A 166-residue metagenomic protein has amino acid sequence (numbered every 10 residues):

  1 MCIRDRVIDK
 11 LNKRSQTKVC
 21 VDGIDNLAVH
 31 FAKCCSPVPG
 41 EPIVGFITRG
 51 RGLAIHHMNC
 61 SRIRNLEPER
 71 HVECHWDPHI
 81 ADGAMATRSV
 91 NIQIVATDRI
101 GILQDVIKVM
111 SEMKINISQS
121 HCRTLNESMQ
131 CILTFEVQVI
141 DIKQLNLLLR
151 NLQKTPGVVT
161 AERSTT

Functional and structural regions predicted by a protein language model:
R4-I100, C122-R123, S128, E136 (+3 more regions): N-terminal non-catalytic structural scaffold regions of very large proteins
H71, E112-N116, Q153-T160: A common structural junction motif
I100-I102, N116: Mid-to-C-terminal oligomerization/interaction "stalk" domains of large proteins
V106-M110, N146-T155: Short amphipathic alpha-helices in soluble, non-transmembrane regions that often serve as interface/regulatory elements
E112-S118, C122, Q144-N146: Non-catalytic C-terminal interaction regions
